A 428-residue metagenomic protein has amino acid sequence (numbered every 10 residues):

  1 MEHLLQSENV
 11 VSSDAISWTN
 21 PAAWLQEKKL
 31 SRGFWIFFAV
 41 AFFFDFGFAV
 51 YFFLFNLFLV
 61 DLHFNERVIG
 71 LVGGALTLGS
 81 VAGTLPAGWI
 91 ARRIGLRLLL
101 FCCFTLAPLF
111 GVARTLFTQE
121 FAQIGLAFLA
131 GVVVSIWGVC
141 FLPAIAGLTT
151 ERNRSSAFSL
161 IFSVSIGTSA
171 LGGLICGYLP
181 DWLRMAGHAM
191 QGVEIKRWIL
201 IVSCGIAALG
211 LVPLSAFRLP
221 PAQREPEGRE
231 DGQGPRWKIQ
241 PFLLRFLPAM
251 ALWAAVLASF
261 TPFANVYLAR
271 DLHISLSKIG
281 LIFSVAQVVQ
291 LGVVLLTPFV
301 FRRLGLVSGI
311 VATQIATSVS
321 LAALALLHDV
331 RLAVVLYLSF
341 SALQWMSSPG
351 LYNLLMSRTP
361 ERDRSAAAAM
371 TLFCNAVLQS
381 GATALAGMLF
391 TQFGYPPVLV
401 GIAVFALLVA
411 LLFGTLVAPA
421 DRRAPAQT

Functional and structural regions predicted by a protein language model:
E8, S12-S31, L219-P248: Juxtamembrane intracellular "pre-TM" segments in multi-pass secondary transporters
N20-G79, F242-F283: Helix-loop boundary and gating motifs at the non-cytosolic
F42, F110, F121-W137, A251 (+1 more regions): Hydrophobic core of transmembrane alpha-helices in multi-pass small-molecule transporters, especially MFS/SLC-type
L71-G88, S284-L296: Central cavity-lining transmembrane alpha-helices of secondary-active solute carriers, predominantly the Major
G83-G95, P180, V293-L306, F390-T391: Helix-to-loop junctions at the C-terminal end of transmembrane segments in multipass secondary transporters
L98-V112, S308-A322, V400-A403: Structural signature of the two symmetry-related core transmembrane helices
I136-T150, M346-T359: Intracellular juxtamembrane helix-capping segments at the cytosolic ends of symmetry-related transmembrane helices
C204-R224, L412-V417: C-terminal membrane-cytosol helix-exit motif in multi-pass small-molecule transporters
